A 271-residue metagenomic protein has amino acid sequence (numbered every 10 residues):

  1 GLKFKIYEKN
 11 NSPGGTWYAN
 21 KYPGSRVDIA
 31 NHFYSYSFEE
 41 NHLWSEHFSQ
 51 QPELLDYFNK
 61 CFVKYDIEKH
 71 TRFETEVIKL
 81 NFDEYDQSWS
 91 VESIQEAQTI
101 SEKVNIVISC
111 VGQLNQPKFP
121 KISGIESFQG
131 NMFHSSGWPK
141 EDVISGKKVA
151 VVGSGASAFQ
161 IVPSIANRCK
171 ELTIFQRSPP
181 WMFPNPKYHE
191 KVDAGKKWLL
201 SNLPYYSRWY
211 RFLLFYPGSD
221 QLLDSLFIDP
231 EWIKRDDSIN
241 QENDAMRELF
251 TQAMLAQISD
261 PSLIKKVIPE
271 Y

Functional and structural regions predicted by a protein language model:
L2-I125, E141, S154, F159 (+1 more regions): N-terminal FAD-binding dinucleotide-binding subdomain shared by FAD-dependent oxidases/monooxygenases
K103-N105, G130, G146: Active-site acidic short loop of glycosyltransferases
E126-H134: Extended hydrophobic/aromatic segments used for targeting, binding, or gating
F133-G146: A short, basic/flexible loop-to-alpha-helix module at the beginning of a structural domain
G146-K147, K170: Short coil/turn connectors at secondary-structure junctions
K147-G155: Beta1/beta-strand and adjacent pyrophosphate-binding region of the FAD-binding site in flavoprotein oxidoreductases
